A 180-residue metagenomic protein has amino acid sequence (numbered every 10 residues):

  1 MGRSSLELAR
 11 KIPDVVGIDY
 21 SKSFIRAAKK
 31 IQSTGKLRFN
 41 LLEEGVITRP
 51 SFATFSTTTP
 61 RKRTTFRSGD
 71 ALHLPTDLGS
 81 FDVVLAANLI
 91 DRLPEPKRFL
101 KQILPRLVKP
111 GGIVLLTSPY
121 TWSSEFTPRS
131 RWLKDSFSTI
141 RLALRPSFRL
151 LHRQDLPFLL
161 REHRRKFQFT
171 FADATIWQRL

Functional and structural regions predicted by a protein language model:
M1-P13: Conserved SAM-binding loop of SAM-dependent methyltransferases across substrates and taxa, primarily the Class I
S21: Conserved SAM/SAH-binding beta-strand->alpha-helix loop
K30-H73: S-adenosyl-L-methionine
N40-A53, T121, E125-P157: Conserved Class I S-adenosyl-L-methionine
L85: A conserved beta-strand element that flanks and buttresses the S-adenosyl-L-methionine
K97-I113: A short glycine-rich, Lys/Arg-flanked "PGG" loop and its adjoining helix->strand segment in the class I
G111-T121: Conserved beta-strand signature within the Rossmann-like core of class I S-adenosyl-L-methionine
P146-R149, R153-L180: Core SAM-dependent methyltransferase catalytic element
